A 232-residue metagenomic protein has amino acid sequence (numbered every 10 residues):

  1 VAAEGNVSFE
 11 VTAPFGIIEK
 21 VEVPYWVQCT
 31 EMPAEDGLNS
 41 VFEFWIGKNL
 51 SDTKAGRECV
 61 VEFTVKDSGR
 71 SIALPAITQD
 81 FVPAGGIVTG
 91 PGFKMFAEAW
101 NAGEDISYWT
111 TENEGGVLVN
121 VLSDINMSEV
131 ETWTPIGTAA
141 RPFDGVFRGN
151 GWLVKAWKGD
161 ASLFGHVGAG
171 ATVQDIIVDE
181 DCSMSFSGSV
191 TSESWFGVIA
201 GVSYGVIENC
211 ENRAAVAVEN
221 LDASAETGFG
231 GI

Functional and structural regions predicted by a protein language model:
V1-P14, A73: Beta-strand/beta-sandwich contexts
A3-F9, L50-V61: Short, solvent-exposed loop/turn segments enriched in Ser/Thr/Gly
V7, F15-E19, C59, V117: Short beta-strand/loop motifs in extracellular/secreted proteins, especially within beta-sandwich accessory domains
E10, P14-W45: Surface-exposed binding patches on compact interaction domains or structured appendages
V11-F15, K48-L50, V65-D67: Non-cytosolic beta-sheet module surface loops
F42-F44, K54-D67: A short beta-strand micro-motif common to beta-rich folds, especially ectodomain repeats
G69-P83: C-terminal edge beta-strand
V82-I232: Surface-exposed repetitive/solenoidal architectures
